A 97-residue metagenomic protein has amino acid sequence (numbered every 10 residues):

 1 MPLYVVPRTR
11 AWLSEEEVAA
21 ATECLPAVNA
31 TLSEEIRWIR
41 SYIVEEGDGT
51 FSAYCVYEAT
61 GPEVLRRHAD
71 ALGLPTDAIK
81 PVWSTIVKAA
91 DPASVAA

Functional and structural regions predicted by a protein language model:
M1-R40, V44-E45, P62, R67 (+1 more regions): Short S/T/G/P-rich N-terminal loop/turn motif that feeds into the first structured element of a domain
P2, G49-A53: Residues at beta-strand starts and edge strands
V44-E46, Y54-Y57: Amphipathic, hydrophobic secondary-structure cores in small proteins
E58-A90: An amphipathic, aromatic/His-enriched active-site/gating alpha helix that lines ligand/cofactor pockets
